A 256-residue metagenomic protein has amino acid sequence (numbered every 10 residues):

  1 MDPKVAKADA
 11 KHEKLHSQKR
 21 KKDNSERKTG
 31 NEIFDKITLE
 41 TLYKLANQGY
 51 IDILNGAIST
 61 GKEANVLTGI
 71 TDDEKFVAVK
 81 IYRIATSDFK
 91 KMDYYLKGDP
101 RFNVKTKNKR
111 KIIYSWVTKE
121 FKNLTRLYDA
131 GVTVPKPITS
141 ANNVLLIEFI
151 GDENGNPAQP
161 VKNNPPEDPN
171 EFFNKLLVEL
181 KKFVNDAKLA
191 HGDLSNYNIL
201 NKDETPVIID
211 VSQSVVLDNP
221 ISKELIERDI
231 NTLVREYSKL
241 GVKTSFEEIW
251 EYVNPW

Functional and structural regions predicted by a protein language model:
M1-K19: Long, low-complexity intrinsically disordered regions enriched in Ser/Thr/Pro/Gly
S17-G30, E224-L225: Polybasic/polar functional segments that serve as interface/processing modules
K22, T29-P157, K181: Conserved ATP-binding subdomain of kinase catalytic cores across diverse folds
N143-V144, N198, T205: Structural motif
G155-P166: AlphaC helix of the protein kinase catalytic domain
D168-F172, L176, N185-H191, K202-W256: C-lobe/activation-segment region of protein kinase-like
D193, Y197-I199: Catalytic-loop signature of eukaryotic-like protein kinases
